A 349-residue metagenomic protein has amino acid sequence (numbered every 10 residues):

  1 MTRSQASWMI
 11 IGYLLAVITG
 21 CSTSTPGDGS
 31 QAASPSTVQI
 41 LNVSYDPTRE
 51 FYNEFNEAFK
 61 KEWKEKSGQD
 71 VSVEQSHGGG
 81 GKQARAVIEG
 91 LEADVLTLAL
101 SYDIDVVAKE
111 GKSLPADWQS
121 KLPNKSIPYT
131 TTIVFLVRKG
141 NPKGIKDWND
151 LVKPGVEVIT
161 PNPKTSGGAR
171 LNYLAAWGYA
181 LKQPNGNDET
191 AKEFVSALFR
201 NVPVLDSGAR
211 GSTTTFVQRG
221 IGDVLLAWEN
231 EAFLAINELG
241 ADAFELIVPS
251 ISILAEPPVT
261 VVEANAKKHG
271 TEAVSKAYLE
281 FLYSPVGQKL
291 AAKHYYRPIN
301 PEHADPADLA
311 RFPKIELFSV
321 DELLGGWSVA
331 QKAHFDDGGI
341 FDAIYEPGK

Functional and structural regions predicted by a protein language model:
M1-Q39: Short, low-complexity disordered leader/linker segments with a strong preference for bacterial N-terminal type II
A32-T165, P306-L309, Y345-E346: N-terminal segment of the mature folded domain
V43-Y45, L122, V137-K139, E157-P184 (+2 more regions): Short beta-strand->loop
P47-F51, F55, Q83, E92 (+9 more regions): Stable alpha-helical elements in mature extracytoplasmic
N56-E65, I88-E92, S101, A108-K112 (+10 more regions): Sec-exported extracytoplasmic/periplasmic mature domains
G140-K146, T165, G178-G186, N265-A273: Short helix-loop capping/hinge motifs at secondary-structure junctions, enriched in acidic/polar residues
Q183-S250: Ligand-binding pocket segment of bilobal, Venus flytrap-like solute-binding proteins
A266-K349: Extracellular/periplasmic juxtamembrane helices and adjacent flexible linkers that interface with membrane partners
